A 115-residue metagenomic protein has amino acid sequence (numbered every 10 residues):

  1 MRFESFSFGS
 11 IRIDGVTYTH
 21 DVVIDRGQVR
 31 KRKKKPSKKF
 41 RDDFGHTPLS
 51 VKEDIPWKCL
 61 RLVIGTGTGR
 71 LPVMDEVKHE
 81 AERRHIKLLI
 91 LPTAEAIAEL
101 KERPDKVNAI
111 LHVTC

Functional and structural regions predicted by a protein language model:
M1-K38: N-terminal, charge-rich interaction modules
F6, V73-E76, E95: Short Gly/charged-rich anion-binding patches and loops
Y18, D54-C59, E102-D105: Flexible, charged surface loops at secondary-structure boundaries
D25, G65, I110-T114: Short beta-strand segments
K31, A94-A98: Short gly/pro/ser/thr-enriched loop/turn and capping motifs at secondary-structure boundaries
K31-P56: Compact, glycine-rich, soluble single-domain proteins
I55-I90: Mid-chain, well-packed structural core segment of small domains
I97-C115: Short basic, glycine-rich beta-strand/loop surfaces that mediate nucleic-acid
